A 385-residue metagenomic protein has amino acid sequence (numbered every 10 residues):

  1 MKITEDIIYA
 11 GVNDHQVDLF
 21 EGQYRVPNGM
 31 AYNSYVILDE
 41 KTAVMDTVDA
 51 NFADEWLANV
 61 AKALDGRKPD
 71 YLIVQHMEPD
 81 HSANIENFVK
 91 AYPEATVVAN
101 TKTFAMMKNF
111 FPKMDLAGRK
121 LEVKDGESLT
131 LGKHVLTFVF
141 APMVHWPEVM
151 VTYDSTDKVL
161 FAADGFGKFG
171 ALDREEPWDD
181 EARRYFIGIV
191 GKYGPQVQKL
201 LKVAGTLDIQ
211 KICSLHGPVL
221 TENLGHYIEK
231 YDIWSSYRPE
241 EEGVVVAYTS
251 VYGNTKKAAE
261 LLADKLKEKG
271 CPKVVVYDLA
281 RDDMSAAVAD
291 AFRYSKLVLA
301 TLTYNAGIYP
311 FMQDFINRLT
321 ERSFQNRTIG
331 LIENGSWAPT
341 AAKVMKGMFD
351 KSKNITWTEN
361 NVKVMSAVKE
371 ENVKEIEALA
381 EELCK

Functional and structural regions predicted by a protein language model:
K2-E5, A99-V149, Y193-K199: Metallo-beta-lactamase
K2-K62, V151-D154, K158-A162, T255: Conserved beta-strand hairpin/beta-sheet module of binuclear metal-dependent hydrolase folds, prominently
E40, N51-V98: Active-site metal-binding motif and surrounding structural segment of the metallo-beta-lactamase
M45-T47, P69-M77, V97-N100, L160-D164 (+1 more regions): Active-site neighborhood of phospho(di)ester-bond hydrolases with catalytic His/Asp-centered motifs
H145, V149, G165-K192, S235-E240: Active-site-proximal loop/helix segment associated with metal-binding centers of metalloenzymes
L172-I212, H216-V219, L261-Y277, A287-K385: FMN-binding flavodoxin-like domain, especially the glycine-rich phosphate-binding loop
C213-E240: Short N-terminal or domain-adjacent regulatory/targeting segments
A247-K269: Short, charged N-terminal beta->alpha structural module
